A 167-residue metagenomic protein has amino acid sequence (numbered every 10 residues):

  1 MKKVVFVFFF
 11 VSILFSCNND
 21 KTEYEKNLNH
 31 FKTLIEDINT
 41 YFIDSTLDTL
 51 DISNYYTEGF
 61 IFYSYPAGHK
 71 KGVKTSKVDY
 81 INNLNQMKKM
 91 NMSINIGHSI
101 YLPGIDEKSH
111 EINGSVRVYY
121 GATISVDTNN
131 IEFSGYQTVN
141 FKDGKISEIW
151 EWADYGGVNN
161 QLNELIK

Functional and structural regions predicted by a protein language model:
M1-H30: Bacterial Sec-dependent N-terminal signal peptides
L28-G59: Short acidic-aromatic low-complexity motifs
I52-G59, V139-S147: Short, solvent-exposed coil/turn segments at beta-strand boundaries
S53-G114: A solvent-exposed, acidic/Ser-Thr-rich amphipathic alpha-helical stretch
H69, T123-E132: Short, cysteine-centered beta-strand-loop-beta hairpins and adjacent loop/turn segments enriched in charged/polar
I112-A122: A short hydrophobic beta-strand element
R117, N130-Q137: Short, surface-exposed coil-to-beta transition loops
E148-K167: Low-complexity, intrinsically disordered terminal/linker segments enriched in charged and Gly/Pro repeats
